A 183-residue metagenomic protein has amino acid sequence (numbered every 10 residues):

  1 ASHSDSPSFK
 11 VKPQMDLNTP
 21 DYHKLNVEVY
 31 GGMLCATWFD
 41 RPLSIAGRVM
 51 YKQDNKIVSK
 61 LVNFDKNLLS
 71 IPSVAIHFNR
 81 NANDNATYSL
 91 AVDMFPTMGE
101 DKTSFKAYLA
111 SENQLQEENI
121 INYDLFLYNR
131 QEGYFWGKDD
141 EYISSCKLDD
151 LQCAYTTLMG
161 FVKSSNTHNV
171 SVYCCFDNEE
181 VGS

Functional and structural regions predicted by a protein language model:
A1-S183: N-terminal hydrophobic/helix-forming segments and targeting peptides
